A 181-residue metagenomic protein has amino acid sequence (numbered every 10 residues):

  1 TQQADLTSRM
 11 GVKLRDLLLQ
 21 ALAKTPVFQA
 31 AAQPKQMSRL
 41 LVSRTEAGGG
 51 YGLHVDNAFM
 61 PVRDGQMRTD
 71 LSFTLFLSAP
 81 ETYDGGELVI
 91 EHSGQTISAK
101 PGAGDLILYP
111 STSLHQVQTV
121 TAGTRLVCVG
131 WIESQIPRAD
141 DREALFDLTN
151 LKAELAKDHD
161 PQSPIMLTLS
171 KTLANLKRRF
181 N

Functional and structural regions predicted by a protein language model:
T1-L41, A144-N181: Non-heme Fe(II)/2-oxoglutarate
V27-S38, S43-D141, L145-F146: Catalytic core of non-heme Fe(II) oxygenases with the double-stranded beta-helix
